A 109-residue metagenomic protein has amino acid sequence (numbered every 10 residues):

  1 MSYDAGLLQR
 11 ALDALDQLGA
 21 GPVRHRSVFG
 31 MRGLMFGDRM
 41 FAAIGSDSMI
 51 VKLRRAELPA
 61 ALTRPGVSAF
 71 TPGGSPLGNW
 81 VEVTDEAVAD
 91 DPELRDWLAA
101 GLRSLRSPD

Functional and structural regions predicted by a protein language model:
M1-D109: Charge-dense, helix-prone N-terminal extensions
